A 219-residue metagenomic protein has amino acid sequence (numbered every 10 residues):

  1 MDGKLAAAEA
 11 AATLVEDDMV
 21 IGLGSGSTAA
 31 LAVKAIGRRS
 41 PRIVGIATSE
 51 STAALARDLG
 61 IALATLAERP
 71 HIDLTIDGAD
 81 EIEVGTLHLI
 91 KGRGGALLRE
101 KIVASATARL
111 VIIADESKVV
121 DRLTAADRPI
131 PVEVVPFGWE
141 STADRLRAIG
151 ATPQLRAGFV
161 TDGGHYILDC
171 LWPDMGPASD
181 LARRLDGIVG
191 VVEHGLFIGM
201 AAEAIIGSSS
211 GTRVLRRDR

Functional and structural regions predicted by a protein language model:
M1-D17: An N-terminal, well-structured beta->alpha segment
D2-A6, S51-R219: Conserved phosphate- and dinucleotide-binding cores of soluble alpha/beta proteins, encompassing both enzyme active
E9, T13, K34-R38, D58: Short, well-ordered alpha-helices that flank and scaffold nucleotide-derived cofactor binding pockets
D18-I21, R39-G45, H88: Short active-site oxyanion
G24-T28: Glycine-rich beta-strand-to-loop/alpha-helix junction loops that act as flexible
A30-A32: Short, Lys/Arg-enriched alpha-helical microdomains
T48: Replace "coordinates the UDP/GDP/TDP-sugar" with "coordinates nucleotide-activated sugar donors
